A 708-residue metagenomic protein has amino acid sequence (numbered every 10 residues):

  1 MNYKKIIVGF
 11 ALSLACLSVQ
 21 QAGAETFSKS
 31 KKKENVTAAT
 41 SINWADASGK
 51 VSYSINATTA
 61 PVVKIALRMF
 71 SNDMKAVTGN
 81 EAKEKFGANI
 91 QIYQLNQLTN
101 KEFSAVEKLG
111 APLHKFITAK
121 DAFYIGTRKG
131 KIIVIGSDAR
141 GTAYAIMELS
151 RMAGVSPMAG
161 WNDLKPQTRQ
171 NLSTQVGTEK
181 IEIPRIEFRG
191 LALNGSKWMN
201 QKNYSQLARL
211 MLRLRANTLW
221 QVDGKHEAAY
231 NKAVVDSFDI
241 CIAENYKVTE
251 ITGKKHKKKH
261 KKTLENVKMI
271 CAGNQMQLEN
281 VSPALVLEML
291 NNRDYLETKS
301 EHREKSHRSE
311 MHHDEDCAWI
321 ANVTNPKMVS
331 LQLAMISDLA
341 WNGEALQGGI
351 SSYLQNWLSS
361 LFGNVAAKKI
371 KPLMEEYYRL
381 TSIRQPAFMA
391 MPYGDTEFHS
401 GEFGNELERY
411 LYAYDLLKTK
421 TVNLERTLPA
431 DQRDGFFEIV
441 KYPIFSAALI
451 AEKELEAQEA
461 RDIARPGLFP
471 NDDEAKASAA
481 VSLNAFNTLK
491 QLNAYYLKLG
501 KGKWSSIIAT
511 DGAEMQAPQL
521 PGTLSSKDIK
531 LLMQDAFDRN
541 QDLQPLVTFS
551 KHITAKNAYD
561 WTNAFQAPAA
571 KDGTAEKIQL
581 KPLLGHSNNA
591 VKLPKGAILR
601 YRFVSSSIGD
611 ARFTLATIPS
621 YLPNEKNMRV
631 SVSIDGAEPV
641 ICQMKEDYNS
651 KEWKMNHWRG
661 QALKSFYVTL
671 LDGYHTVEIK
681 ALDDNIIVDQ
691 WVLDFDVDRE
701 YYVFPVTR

Functional and structural regions predicted by a protein language model:
M1-V8: Bacterial N-terminal signal peptides that target proteins for export
G9-S18: Bacterial N-terminal signal peptides
V19-A24: Boundary at the C-terminal end of the N-terminal hydrophobic targeting segment
E25-I183: Contiguous, structured surface segment used for ligand recognition
N56-T59, T78, A82, G87 (+6 more regions): Aromatic-lined carbohydrate-binding surfaces of glycoside hydrolases
Q91-G154, Q206, L210, L214 (+1 more regions): Intrinsic-disorder/low-complexity accessory segments
D138, L524-R708: Extracytoplasmic
G177, K254, K261, E265 (+4 more regions): Substrate-binding groove of N-acetylhexosamine-processing glycoside hydrolases
